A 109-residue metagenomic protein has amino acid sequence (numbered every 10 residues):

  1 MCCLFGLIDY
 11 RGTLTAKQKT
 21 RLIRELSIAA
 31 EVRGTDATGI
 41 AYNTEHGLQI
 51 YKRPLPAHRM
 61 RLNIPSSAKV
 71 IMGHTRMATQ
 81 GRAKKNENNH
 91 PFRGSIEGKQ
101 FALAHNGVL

Functional and structural regions predicted by a protein language model:
M1-V108: N-terminal glutamine amidotransferase
